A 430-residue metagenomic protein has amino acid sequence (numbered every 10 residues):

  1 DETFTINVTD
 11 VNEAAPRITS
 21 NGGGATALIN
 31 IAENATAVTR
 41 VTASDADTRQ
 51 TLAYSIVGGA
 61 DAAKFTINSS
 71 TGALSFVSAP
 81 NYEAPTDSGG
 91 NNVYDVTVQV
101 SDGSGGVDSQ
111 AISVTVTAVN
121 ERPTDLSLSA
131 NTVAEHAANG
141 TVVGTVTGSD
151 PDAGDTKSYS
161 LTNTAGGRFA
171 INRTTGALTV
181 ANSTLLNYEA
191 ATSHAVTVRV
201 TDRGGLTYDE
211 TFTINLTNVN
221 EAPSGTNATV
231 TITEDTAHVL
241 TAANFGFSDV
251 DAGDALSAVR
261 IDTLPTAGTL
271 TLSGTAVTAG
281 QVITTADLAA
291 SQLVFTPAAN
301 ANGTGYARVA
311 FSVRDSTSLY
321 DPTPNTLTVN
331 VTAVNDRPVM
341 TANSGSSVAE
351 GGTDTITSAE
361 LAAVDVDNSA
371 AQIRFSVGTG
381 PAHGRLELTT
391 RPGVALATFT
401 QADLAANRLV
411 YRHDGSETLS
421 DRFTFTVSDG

Functional and structural regions predicted by a protein language model:
D1-L126, N131-T141, T145-E221, T229-V339 (+3 more regions): Acidic, turn/loop-rich segments in luminal/extracellular domains of secretory-pathway and cell-surface proteins
